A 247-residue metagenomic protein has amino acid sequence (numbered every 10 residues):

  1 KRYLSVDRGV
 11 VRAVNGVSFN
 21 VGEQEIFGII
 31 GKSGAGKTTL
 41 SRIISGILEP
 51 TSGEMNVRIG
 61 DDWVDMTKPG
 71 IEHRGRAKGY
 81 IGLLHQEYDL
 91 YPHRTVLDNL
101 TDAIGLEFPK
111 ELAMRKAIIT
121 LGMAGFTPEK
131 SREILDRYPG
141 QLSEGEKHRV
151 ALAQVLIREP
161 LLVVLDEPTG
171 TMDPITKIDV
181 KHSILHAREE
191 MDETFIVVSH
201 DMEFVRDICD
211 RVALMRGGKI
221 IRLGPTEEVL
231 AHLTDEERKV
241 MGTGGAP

Functional and structural regions predicted by a protein language model:
S45: Helix-to-loop junction immediately C-terminal to a conserved catalytic motif
W63-G82, L106, H232-L233: ABC ATPase NBD coupling module
Y138-L142: Conserved ABC ATPase signature
V163-D166: Catalytic Walker B motif of ABC-type/P-loop ATPase nucleotide-binding domains
S199-H200: H-loop/switch region of ABC-family ATPase nucleotide-binding domains
V205-D207: A short, surface-exposed alpha-helical micro-motif characterized by mixed small hydrophobic and charged/polar residues
